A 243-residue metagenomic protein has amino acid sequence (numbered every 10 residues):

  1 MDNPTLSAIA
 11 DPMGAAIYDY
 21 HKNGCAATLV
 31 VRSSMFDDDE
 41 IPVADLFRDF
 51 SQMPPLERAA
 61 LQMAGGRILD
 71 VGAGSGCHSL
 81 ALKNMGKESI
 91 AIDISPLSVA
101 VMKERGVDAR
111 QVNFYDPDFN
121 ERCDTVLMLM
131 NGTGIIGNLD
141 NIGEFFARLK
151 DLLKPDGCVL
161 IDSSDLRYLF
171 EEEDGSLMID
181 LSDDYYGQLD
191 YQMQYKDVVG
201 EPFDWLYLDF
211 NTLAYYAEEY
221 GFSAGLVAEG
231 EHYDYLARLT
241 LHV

Functional and structural regions predicted by a protein language model:
M1-M63: S-adenosyl-L-methionine
N3, S7, A15-D19, P155-A214: SAM-dependent methyltransferase
G65-G74: Conserved class I S-adenosyl-L-methionine
S95-P96: Conserved SAM/SAH-binding beta-strand->alpha-helix loop
G106-D116: Conserved SAM-binding strand-loop segment of SAM-dependent methyltransferases
C123-G143: A short SAM/SAH-binding and catalytic strip from SAM-dependent methyltransferases
G143-P155: A short glycine-rich, Lys/Arg-flanked "PGG" loop and its adjoining helix->strand segment in the class I
Y216, Y220-V243: Core SAM-dependent methyltransferase catalytic element
